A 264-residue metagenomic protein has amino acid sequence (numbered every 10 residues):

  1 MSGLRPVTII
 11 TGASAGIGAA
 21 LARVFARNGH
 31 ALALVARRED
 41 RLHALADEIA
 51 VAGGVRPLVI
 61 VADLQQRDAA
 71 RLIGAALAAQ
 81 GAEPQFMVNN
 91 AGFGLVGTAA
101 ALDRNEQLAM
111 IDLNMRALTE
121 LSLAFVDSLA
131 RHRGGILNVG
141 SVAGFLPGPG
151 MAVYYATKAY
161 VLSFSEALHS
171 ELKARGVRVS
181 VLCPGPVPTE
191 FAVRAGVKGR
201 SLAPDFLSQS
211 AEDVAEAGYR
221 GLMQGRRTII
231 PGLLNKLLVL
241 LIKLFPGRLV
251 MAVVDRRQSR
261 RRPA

Functional and structural regions predicted by a protein language model:
S14-G16: Conserved glycine-rich cofactor-binding loop
N28-L45: Conserved glycine-rich Rossmann-like NAD(P)H-binding loop of the short-chain dehydrogenase/reductase
N90-L95: Conserved NAD(P)H cofactor-binding loop of Rossmann-fold oxidoreductase domains
T98-I111: Substrate-binding pocket helix/loop in short-chain dehydrogenase/reductase
S122, T157: Active-site helix of classical SDR
S141: Residue(s) in the substrate-gating loop at a strand-loop-helix junction that position the organic substrate next
V181, L202-V239: C-terminal helical subdomain
